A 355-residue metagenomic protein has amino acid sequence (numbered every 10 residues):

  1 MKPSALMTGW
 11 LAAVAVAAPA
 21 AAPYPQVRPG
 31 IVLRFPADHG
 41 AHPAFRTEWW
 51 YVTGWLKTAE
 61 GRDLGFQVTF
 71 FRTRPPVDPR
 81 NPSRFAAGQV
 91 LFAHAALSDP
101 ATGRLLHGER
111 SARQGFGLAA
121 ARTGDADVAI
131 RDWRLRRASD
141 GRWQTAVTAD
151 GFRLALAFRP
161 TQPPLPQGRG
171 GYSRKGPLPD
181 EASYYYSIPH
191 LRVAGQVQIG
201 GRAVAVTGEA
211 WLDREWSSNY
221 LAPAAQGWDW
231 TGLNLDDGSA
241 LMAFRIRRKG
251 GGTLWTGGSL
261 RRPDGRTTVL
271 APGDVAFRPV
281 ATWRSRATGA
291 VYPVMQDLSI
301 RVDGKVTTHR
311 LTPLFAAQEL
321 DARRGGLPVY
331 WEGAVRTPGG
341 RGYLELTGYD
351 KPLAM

Functional and structural regions predicted by a protein language model:
M1-W10: Bacterial N-terminal signal peptides that target proteins for export
G9-A20: Hydrophobic h-region of N-terminal signal peptides that target proteins for export in Gram-negative bacteria
P19-M355: Structured soluble/peripheral alpha/beta segments that form catalytic or ligand/cofactor-binding pockets
